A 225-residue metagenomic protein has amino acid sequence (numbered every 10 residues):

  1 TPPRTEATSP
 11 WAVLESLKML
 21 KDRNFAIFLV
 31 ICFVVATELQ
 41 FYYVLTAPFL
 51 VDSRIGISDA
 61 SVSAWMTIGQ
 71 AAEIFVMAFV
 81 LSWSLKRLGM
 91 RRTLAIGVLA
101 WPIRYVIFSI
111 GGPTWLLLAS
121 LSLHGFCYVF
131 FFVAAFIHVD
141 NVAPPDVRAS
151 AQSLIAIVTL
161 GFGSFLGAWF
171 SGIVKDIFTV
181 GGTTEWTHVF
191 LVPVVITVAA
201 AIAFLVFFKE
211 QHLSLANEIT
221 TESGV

Functional and structural regions predicted by a protein language model:
T1-L29, G224: Juxtamembrane intracellular "pre-TM" segments in multi-pass secondary transporters
K21-Y42, S122-F126: Pair of pore-lining "gating" transmembrane helices in MFS-fold secondary transporters
V44-V62: Short amphipathic helix-loop junctions that connect adjacent transmembrane helices in Major Facilitator Superfamily/SLC
V76-M90, K175: Helix-to-loop junctions at the C-terminal end of transmembrane segments in multipass secondary transporters
R92-I107: Structural signature of the two symmetry-related core transmembrane helices
F130-P144: Intracellular juxtamembrane helix-capping segments at the cytosolic ends of symmetry-related transmembrane helices
G172-T197: A membrane-interface helix-boundary motif in multi-pass transporters
L191-V225: Multi-pass alpha-helical transporter architecture, strongest for 12-TM Major Facilitator/SLC carriers used
